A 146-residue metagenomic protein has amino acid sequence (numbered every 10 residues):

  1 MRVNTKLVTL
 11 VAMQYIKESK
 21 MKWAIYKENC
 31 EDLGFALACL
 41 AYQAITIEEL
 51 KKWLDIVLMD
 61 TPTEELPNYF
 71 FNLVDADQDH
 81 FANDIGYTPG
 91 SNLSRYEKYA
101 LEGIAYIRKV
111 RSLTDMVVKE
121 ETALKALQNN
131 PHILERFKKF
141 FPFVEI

Functional and structural regions predicted by a protein language model:
N4-I146: Acidic, Ser/Pro/Thr-rich low-complexity regulatory regions and the short amphipathic helical interaction modules they
